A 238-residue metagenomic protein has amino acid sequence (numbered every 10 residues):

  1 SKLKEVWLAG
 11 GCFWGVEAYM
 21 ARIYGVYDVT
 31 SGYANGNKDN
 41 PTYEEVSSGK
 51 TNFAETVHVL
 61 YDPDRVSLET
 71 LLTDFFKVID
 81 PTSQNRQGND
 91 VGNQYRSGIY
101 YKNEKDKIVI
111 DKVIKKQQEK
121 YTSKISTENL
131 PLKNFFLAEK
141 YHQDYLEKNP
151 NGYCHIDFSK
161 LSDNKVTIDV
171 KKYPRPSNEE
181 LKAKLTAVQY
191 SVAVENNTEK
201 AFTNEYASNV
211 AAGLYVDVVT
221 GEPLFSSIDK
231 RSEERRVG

Functional and structural regions predicted by a protein language model:
S1-R236: Flexible coil/turn and secondary-structure edge motifs
